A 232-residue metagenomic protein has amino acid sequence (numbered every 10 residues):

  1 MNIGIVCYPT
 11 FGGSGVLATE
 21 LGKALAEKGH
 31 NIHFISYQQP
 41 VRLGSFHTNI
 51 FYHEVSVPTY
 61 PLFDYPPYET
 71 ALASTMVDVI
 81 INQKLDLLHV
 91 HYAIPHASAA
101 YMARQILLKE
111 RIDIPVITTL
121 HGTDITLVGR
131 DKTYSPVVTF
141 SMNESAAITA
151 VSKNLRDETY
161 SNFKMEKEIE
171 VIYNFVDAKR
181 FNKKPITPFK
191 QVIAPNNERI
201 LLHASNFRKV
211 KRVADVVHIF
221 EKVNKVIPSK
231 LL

Functional and structural regions predicted by a protein language model:
M1-V41, T48-F51: N-terminal subdomain of nucleotide-sugar transferases
A18, L201, V216-V217, L231: A structural motif in glycosyltransferase catalytic domains
Q38, N154, F175: Carbohydrate-associated surface elements
T48-T75: A short, charged, and often flexible helix/loop element on the N-terminal side of the glycosyltransferase catalytic
L87-I112: An aromatic- and histidine-rich active-site surface loop
L108-I117, T123-S141, D157: Nucleotide-sugar donor phosphate/pyrophosphate-binding loop at the beta->alpha transition of glycosyltransferases
T149, A194-K211, V217-N224: Conserved donor-binding/catalytic core segment of Leloir-type glycosyltransferases
N182-P195: A short helix/loop element that forms part of the nucleotide-sugar donor recognition site in Leloir-type
